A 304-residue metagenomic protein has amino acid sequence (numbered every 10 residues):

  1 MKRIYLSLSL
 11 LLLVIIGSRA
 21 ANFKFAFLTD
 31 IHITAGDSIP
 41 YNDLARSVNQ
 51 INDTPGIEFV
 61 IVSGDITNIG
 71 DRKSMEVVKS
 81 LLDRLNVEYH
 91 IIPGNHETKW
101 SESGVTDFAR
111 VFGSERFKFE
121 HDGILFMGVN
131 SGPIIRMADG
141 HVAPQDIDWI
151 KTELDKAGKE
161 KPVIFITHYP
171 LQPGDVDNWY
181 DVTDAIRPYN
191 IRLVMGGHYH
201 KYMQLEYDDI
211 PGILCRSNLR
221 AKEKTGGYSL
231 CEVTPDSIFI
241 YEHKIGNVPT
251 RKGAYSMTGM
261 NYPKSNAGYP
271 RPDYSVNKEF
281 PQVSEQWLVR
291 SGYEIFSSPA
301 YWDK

Functional and structural regions predicted by a protein language model:
M1-N22: Bacterial Sec-dependent N-terminal signal peptides
G17-V77, T152: N-terminal active-site segment of His-dependent metallophosphoesterases
N22-A35, G123-P133, I164-H168, P211-R216 (+1 more regions): Active-site-proximal beta-strand elements of phosphoester/diester hydrolases
D30, G64-D65, G94-N95, H168 (+1 more regions): Active-site glycine-centered loops adjacent to acidic/histidine catalytic or metal-binding residues that shape
R72-P162, D181-L193, M203-C215, A221-V233: Extended active-site neighborhood of metal-dependent phosphoesterases/phosphodiesterases
I210-V276: Binuclear metal-dependent phosphoesterase catalytic core
R271-I295: A short helix->beta-strand "capping" segment at the edge of beta-propeller domains
E294-K304: Repeat-blade elements of multi-bladed beta-propeller folds
